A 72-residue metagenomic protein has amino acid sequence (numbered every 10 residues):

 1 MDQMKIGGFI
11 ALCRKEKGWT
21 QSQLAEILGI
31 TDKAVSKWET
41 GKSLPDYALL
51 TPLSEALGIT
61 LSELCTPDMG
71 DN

Functional and structural regions predicted by a protein language model:
M1-E16: A short, Lys/Arg-rich alpha-helix, primarily the initiator
D2, T20, T31-A34, D46 (+1 more regions): Short coil turns linking two alpha-helices in DNA-binding domains
G18-K37, P52: Short alpha-helical DNA-recognition segment
T40: Short, conserved catalytic or interaction motifs in soluble domains
A48-E63: DNA major-groove recognition helix of helix-turn-helix/homeodomain DNA-binding modules
T66-N72: Short, charged recognition helix plus adjacent turn of helix-turn-helix-like nucleic-acid-binding domains
